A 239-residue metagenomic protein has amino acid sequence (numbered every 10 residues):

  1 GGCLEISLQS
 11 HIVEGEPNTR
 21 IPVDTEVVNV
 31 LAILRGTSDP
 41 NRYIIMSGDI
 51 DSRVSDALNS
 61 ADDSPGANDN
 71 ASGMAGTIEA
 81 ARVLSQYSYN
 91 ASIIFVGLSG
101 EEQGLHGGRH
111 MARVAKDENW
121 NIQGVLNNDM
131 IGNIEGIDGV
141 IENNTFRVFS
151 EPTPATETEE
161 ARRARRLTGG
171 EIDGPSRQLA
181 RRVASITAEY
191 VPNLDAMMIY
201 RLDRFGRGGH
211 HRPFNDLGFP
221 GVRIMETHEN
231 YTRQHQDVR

Functional and structural regions predicted by a protein language model:
G1-R35, D195: A non-catalytic alpha/beta surface segment that caps or lines the substrate-entry region of metallo-dependent hydrolase
G2-L4, D39-I44, Y89-I94, E118-G124 (+2 more regions): Loop/turn elements at helix/coil->beta-strand transitions in domains of secreted/extracellular proteins
L8-I12, L34-G36, S47-D51, A80-A81 (+6 more regions): Active-site-proximal beta-strand/loop segments in catalytic clefts of secreted hydrolases
A32, M46-S47, D51-S52, A57-L105: Alpha-helical metal-binding/catalytic segments enriched in His/Glu/Asp
L34-T37, I45-S52, L179-P192: Glycine-rich, acidic and aromatic/proline-enriched surface loops and short helix-turn segments that act as binding
S52-L58, I134-I137, N230-D237: Short acidic/His/Gly/Ser-rich catalytic and metal-binding motifs that mark active-site loops of diverse hydrolases
L98-R212, L217: Metal-dependent peptidase/peptidase-like ectodomains
L202-R239: Zn-dependent metallopeptidase/amidohydrolase metal-coordination segment
